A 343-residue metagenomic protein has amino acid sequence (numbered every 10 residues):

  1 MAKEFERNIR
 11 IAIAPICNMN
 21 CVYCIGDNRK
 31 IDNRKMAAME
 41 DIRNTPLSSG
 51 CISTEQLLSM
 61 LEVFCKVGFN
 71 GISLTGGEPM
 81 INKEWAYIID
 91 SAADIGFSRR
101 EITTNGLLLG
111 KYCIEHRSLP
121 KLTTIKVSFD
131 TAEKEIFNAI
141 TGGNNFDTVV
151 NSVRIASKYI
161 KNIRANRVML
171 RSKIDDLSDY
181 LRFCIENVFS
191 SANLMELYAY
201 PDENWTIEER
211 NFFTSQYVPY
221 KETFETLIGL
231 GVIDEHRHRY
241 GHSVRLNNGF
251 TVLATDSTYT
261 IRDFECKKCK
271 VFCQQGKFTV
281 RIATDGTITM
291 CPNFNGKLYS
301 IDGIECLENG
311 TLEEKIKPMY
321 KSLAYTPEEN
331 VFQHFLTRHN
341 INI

Functional and structural regions predicted by a protein language model:
M1-R10, I16-Y23, D27, E225-H236 (+3 more regions): Flexible, acidic/Gly-rich N-terminal and inter-domain linker regions that tether and position cofactor-handling modules
A2-T54, V67, M290: Canonical Radical SAM [4Fe-4S] cluster-binding loop centered on the CxxxCxxC motif and its immediate flanking residues
N8, A12, S73, R164 (+1 more regions): Conserved beta-strand segments that form the floor/walls of ligand-binding pockets within enzyme and binding domains
N20, G76, N105, D285-T287: Residue-level recognition of short loop/turn positions
Y23, D27-K30, V218-Y220, F272-Q275 (+2 more regions): Secreted/processed peptides and extracellular or luminal domains of membrane proteins
C51-T75, N82-C184, F189-L194: Radical SAM/AdoMet-radical enzyme domain recognition
D130, E135, A139-V150, R154-F264: Radical SAM enzyme [4Fe-4S]-AdoMet core and its adjacent flexible, acidic and glycine-rich loops/tails across
I261-I343: Flexible mid-to-C-terminal extensions adjoining Fe-S/redox cofactors in radical SAM and related proteins
